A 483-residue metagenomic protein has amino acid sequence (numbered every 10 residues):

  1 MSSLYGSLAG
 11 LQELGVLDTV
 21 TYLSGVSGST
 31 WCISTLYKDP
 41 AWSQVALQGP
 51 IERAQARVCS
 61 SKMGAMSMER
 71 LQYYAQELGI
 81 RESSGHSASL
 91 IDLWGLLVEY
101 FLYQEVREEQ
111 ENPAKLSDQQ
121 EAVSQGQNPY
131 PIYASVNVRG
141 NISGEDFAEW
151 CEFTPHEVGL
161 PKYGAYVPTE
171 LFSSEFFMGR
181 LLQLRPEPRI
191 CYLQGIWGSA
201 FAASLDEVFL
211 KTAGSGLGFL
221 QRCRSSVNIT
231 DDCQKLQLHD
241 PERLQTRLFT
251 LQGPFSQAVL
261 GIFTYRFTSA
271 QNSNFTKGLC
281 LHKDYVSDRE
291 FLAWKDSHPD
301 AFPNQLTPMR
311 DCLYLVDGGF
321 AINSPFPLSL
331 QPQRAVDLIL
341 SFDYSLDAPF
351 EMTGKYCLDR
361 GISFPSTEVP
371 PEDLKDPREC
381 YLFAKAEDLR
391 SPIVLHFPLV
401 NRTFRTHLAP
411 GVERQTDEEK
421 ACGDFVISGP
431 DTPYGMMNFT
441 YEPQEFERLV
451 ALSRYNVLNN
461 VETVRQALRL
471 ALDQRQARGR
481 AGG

Functional and structural regions predicted by a protein language model:
M1, T30-I33, G140-I142, I322-N323 (+2 more regions): Flexible loop/turn segments at secondary-structure boundaries
M1-V45: General structural concept
S3, I33-K38, M63, G144-F147 (+1 more regions): Short acidic, glycine/serine/threonine-rich loops at helix termini
V16, D39-P40, L47-A335, R378-C380 (+1 more regions): Patatin-like phospholipase A catalytic core
V26, V136, F342: Conserved residues at the C-terminal ends of beta-strands
V26-T35, A165, T169, L346-R360: Short connector loops at secondary-structure junctions
D311-C312, G318-E387: Extended C-terminal subregions enriched in glycine
